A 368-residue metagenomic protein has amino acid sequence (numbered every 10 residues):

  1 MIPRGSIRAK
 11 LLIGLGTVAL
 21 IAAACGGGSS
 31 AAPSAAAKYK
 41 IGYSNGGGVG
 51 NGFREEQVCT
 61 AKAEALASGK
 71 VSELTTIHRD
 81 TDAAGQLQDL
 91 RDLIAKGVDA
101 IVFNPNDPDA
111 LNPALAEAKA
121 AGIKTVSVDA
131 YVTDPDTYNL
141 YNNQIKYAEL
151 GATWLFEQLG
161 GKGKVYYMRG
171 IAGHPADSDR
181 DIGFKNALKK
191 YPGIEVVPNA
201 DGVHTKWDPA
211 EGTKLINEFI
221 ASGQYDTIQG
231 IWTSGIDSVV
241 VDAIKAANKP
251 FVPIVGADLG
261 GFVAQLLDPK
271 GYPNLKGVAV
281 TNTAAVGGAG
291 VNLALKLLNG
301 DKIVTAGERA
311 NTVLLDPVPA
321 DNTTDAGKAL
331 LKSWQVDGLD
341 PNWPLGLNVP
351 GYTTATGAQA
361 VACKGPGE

Functional and structural regions predicted by a protein language model:
M1-K40, A116-I123, P350, A355-E368: Short, low-complexity disordered leader/linker segments with a strong preference for bacterial N-terminal type II
A37-Y39, A176, A187-Y191, N282 (+1 more regions): Hinge/cleft segment of the Venus flytrap/periplasmic-binding protein
K40-E64, S68, L74-Q88, N104-P108 (+2 more regions): Extracytoplasmic "Venus flytrap"
I41, K62, Q86, L140-V165 (+4 more regions): Hydrophobic alpha-helical segments within soluble ligand-binding/sensing domains
F53-A67, Y147-G151, P175-E195, E211 (+1 more regions): Short, solvent-exposed amphipathic alpha-helices that sit in or adjacent to ligand/effector-binding or catalytic
T76-H78, V132-W154, Y167-A172, G271-A284: Short beta-strand elements at the ligand-binding edges of bilobed clamshell
A95, A100-K119, F184, T205-L267: Hydrophobic alpha-helical
P108-K146, K164, F262-L266, G271-N274: Flexible loop/hinge segments that line or gate small-molecule binding clefts
